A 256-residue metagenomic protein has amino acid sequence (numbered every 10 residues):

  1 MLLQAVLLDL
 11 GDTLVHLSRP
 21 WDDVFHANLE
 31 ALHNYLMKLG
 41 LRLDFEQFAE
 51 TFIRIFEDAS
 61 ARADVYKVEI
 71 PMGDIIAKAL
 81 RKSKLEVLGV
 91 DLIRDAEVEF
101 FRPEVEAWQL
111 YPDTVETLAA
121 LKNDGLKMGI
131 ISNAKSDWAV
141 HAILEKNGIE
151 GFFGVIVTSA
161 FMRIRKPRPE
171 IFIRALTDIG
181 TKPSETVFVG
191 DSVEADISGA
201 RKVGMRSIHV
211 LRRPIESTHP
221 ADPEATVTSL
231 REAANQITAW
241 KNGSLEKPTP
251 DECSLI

Functional and structural regions predicted by a protein language model:
M1-L8, H16-D23, L41-E46, V90 (+4 more regions): Asp-based, Mg2+/Mn2+-dependent phosphohydrolase catalytic module
L2-P112, E116, N123-D124, D137: N-terminal helical cap/lid subdomain that shapes the substrate entry/recognition surface in HAD-like hydrolases
